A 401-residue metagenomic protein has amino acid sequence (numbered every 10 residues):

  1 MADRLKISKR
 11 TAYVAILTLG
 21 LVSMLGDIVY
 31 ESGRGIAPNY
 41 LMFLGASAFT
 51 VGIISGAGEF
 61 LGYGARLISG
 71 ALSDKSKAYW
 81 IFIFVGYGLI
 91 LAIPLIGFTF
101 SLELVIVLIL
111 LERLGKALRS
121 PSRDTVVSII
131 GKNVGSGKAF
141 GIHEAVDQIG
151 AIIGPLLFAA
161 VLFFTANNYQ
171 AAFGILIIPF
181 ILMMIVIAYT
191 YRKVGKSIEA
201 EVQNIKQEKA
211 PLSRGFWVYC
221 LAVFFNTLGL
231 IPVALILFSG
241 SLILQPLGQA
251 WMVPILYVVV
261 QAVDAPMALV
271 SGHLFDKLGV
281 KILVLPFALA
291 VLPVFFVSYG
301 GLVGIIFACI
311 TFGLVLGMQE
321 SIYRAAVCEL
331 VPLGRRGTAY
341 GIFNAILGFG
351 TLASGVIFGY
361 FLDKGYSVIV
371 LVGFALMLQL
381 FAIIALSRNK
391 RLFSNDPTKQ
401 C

Functional and structural regions predicted by a protein language model:
K6-E59, F216-P246, V253-L256: Helix-loop boundary and gating motifs at the non-cytosolic
A65-K77, L162, M267-G279, L362-D363: Helix-to-loop junctions at the C-terminal end of transmembrane segments in multipass secondary transporters
I81-L95, I177, K281-F296, L376: Structural signature of the two symmetry-related core transmembrane helices
I96-I109, S298-A308: Helix-loop junctions at membrane interfaces in 12-TM secondary transporters
L108-I149: Cytoplasmic helix-loop-helix junction between adjacent transmembrane helices in 12-TM secondary transporters
Q170-A188, I369-S387: Symmetry-related core transmembrane helices of the 12-TM Major Facilitator Superfamily/SLC fold
G279-Y323: C-terminal transmembrane helical hairpin of 12-TM major facilitator-type secondary transporters
R335-K364: A late C-terminal transmembrane helix in Major Facilitator Superfamily
